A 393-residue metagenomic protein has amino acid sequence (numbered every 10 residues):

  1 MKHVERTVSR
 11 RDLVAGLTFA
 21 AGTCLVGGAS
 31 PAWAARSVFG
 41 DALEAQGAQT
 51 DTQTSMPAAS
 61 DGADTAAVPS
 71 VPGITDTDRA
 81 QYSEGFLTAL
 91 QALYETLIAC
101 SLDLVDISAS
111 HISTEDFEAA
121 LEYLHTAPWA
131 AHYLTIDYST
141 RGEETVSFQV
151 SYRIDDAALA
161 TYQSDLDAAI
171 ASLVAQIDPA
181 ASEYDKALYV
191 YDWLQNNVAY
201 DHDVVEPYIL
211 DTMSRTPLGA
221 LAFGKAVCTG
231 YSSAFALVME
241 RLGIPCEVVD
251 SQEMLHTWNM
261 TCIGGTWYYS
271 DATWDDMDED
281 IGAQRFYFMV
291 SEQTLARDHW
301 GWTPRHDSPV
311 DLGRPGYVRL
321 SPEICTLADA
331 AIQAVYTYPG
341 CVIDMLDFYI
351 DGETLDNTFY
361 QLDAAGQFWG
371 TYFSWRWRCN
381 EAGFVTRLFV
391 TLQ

Functional and structural regions predicted by a protein language model:
M1-V8, G16-G27: N-terminal secretory signal peptides
S9, G28-A181, R297-Q393: N-terminal accessory/pre-domain segments preceding catalytic cores
L13: A motif-centric signal for short, conserved binding hotspots located in accessible loops or intrinsically disordered
S60-A63, L218, A236: Active-site and donor-binding regions of nucleotide-sugar-utilizing enzymes
D155-A220: Secondary-structure boundary elements
E206-P207, S214, K225, C246-V248 (+1 more regions): Catalytic cysteine-centered active-site loop
A220-V227, Y231: Secondary-structure capping and boundary motifs in well-ordered enzyme cores
G230-L295: Hydrophobic/aromatic-rich core segments of domains that either
